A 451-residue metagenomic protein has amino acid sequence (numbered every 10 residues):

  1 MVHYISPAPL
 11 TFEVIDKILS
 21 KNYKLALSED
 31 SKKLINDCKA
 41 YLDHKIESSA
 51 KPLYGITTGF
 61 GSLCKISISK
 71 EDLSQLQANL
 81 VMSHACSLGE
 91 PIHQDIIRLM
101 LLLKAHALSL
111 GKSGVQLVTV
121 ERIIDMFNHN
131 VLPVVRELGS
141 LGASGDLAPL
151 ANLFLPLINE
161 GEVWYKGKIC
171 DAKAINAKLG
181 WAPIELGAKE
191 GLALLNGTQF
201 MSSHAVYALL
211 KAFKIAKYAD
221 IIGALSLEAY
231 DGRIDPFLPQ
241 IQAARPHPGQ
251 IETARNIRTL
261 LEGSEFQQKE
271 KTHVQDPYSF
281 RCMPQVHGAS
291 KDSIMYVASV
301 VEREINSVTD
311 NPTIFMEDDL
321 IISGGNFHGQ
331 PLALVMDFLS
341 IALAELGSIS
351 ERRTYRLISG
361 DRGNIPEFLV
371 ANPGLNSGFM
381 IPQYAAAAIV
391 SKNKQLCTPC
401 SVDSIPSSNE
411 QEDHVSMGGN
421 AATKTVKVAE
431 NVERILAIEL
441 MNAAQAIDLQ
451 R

Functional and structural regions predicted by a protein language model:
M1-A50: N- or domain-start disorder-to-order transition segments that initiate the globular core
L10, V14-K17, K21, I66-I96 (+5 more regions): Glycine-/small-residue-rich beta-strand-loop submotif within the FAD-binding core of flavoenzymes
Y54-I68, D72-L76, S83-H106, R136-I158 (+3 more regions): FAD-binding core of FAD-dependent oxidoreductases, characterized by glycine-rich FAD pyrophosphate-binding loops
S109, A151-E162, S203-A216, D220 (+2 more regions): Alpha-helical support elements that line or immediately flank enzyme active sites and cofactor-binding pockets
A143-N152, V297, V301-S401, S407-S408: Glycine-rich anion/phosphate-binding loop at the beta-strand->alpha-helix junction
P149-N256, D403-P406, N420-Q450: Mobile "lid/hinge" segments at catalytic clefts and subdomain interfaces of large enzymes
S203, P239-A243, C282, S323-G324 (+3 more regions): Short beta-alpha connecting loops at secondary-structure transitions that line or flank enzyme active sites
S226-S348: Accessory "access/gating" subregions that flank catalytic or transport cores
